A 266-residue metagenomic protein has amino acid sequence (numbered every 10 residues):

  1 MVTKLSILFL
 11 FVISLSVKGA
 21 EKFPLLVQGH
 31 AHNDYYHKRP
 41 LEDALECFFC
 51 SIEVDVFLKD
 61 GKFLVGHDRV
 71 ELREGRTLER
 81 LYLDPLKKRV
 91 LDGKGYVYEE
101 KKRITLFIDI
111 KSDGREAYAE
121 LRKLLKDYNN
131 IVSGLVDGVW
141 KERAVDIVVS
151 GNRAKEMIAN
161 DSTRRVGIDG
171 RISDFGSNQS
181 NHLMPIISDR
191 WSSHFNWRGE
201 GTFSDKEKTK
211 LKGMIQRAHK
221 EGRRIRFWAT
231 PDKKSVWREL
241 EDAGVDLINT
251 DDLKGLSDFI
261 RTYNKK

Functional and structural regions predicted by a protein language model:
M1-F9: Sec-dependent signal peptide recognition, specifically the positively charged N-region followed immediately by
F9-K18: Hydrophobic h-region of N-terminal signal peptides that target proteins for export in Gram-negative bacteria
G19-K266: Phosphate-group recognition and catalysis centered on beta-loop-alpha active-site segments
